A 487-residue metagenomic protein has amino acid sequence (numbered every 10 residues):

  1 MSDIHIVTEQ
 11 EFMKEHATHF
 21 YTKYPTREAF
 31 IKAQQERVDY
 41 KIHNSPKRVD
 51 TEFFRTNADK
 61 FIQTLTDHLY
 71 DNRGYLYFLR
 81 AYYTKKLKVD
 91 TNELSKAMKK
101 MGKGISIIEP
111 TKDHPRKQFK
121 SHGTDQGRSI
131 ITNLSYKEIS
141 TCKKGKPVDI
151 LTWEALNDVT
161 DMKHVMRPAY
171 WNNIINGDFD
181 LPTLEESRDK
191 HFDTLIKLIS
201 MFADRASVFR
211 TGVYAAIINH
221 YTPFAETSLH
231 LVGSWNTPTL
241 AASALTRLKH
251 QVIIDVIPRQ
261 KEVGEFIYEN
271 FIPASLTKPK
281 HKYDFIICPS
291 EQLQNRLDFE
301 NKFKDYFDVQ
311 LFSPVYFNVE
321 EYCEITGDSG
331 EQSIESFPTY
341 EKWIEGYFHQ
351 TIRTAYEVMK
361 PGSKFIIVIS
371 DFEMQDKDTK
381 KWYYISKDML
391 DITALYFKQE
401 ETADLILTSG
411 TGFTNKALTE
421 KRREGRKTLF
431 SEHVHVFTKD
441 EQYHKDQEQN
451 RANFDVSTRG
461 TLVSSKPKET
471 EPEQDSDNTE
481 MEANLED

Functional and structural regions predicted by a protein language model:
M1-D487: Class I S-adenosyl-L-methionine-dependent methyltransferase catalytic core
